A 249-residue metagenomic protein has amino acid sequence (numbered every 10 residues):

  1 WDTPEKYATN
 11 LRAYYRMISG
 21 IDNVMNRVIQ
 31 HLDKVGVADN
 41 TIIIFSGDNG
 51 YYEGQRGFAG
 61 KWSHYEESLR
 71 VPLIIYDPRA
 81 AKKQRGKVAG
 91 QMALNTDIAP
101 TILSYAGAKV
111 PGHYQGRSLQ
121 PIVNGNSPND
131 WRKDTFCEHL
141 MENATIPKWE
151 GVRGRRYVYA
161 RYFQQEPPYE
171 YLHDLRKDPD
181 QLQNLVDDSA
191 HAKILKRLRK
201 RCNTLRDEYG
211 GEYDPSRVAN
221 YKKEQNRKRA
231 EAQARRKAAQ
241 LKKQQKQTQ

Functional and structural regions predicted by a protein language model:
W1-T41: A long, amphipathic alpha-helix that forms part of the scaffold/cap immediately adjacent to metal-dependent active
W1-T9, M17, I98, L185-Q249: Long, internal low-complexity/basic segments
T3-R16, G60, K82-A93, Y105-V110 (+2 more regions): Active-site rim elements
N10-Y14, R27, H64, L94 (+1 more regions): Flexible, surface-exposed loop/gating regions in the mature catalytic domains of secreted/periplasmic hydrolases
Y14-I21, M25, I42-G47, L73-I75 (+3 more regions): Beta-strand elements within well-structured catalytic alpha/beta cores of enzymes that handle phosphate/sulfate esters
V24-H31, T101, Y105, R201 (+1 more regions): Short alpha-helical functional segments enriched in proximate histidine and acidic residues
Q30-G90, L94: Histidine-centered active-site microenvironments of extracellular/periplasmic hydrolases and transferases
N49-Q55, T96-A99, S104-Y171, L175 (+5 more regions): C-terminal cap/loop subdomain of S1 sulfatases and analogous C-terminal strand-loop tails that border
